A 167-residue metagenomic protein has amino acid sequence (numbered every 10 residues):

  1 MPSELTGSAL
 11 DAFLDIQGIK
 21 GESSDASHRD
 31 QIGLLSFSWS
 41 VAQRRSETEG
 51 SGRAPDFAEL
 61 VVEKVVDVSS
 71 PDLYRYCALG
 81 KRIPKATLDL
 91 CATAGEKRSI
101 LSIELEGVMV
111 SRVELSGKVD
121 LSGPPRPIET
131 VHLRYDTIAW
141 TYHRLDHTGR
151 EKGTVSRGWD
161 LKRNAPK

Functional and structural regions predicted by a protein language model:
M1-K167: Glycine-rich, low-complexity intrinsically disordered segments
